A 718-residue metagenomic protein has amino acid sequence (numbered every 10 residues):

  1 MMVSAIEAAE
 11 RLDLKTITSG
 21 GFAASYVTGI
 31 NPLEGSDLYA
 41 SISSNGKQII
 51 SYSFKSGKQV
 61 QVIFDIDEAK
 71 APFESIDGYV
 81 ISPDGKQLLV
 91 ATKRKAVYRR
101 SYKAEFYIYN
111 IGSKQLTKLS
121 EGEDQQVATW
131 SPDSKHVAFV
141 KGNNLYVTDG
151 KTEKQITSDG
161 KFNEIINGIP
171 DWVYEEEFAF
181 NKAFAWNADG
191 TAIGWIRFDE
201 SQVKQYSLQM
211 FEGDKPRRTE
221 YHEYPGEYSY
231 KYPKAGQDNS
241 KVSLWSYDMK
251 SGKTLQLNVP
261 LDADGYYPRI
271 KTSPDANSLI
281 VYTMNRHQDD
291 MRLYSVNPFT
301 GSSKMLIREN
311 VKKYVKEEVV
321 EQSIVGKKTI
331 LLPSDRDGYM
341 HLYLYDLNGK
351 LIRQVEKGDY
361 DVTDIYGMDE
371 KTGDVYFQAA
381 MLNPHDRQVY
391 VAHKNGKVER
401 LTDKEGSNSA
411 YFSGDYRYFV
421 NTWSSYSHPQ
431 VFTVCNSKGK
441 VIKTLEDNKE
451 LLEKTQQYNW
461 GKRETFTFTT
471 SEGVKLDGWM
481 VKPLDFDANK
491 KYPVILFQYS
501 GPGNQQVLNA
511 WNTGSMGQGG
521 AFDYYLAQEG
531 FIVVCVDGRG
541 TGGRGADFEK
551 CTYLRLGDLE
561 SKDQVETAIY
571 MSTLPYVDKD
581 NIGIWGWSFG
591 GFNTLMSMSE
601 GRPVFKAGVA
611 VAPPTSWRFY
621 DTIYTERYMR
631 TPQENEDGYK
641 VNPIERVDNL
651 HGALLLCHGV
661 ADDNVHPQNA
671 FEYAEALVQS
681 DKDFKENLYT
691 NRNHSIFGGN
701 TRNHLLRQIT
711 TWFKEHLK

Functional and structural regions predicted by a protein language model:
S25-I30, E74-V80, I169-D189, R269-I270 (+1 more regions): Signature of short aromatic-glycine-proline-rich micro-motifs recurring in repeat-based ectodomains
T28-N31, L38-S51, Q61-V62, D77-G78 (+15 more regions): Non-catalytic accessory segments flanking enzyme active sites
A40-G46, S53, V80-I81, L88-R100 (+15 more regions): Beta-strand C-termini and the immediately following turn/loop, strongest in propeller blades
F54-G57, N110-K114, D149-T152, D248-G252 (+4 more regions): Short loop/turn segments that connect beta-strands within beta-propeller blades
G57-Q59, K93-Y98, Y102-E105, I156-F184 (+3 more regions): Predominantly five- to eight-bladed beta-propeller fold
K58-G85, K95, K118-Q126, N310-K313 (+1 more regions): Blade-loop segments of beta-propeller domains
R100-V147, T152-A183: Asp-box/WD-like beta-propeller blade repeats and closely related beta-sheet repeat scaffolds
A276, S409-K718: Serine-hydrolase catalytic core recognition
